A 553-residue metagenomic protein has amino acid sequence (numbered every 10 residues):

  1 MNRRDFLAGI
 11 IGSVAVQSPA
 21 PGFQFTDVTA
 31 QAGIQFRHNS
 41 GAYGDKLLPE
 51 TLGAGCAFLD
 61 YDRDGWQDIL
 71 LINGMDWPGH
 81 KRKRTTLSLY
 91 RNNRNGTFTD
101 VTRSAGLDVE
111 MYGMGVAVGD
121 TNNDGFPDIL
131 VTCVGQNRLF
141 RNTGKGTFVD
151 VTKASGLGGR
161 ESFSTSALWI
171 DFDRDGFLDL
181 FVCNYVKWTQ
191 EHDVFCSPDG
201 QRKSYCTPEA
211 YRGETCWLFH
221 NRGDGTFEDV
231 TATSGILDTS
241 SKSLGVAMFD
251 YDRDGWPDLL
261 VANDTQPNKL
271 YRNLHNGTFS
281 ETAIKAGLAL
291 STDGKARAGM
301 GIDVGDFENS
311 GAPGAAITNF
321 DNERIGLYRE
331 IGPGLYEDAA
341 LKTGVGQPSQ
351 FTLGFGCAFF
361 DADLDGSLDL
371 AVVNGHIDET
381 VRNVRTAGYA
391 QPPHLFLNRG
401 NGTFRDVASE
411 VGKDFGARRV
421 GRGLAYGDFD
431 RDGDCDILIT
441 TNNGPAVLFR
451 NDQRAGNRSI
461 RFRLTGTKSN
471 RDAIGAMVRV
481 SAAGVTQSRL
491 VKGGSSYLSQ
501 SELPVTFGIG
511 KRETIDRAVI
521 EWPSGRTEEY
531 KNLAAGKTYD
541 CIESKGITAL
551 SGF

Functional and structural regions predicted by a protein language model:
M1-V14: N-terminal secretory signal peptides and thylakoid transit peptides that target proteins across membranes
I34-G55, A105-A117, L157-L168, R212 (+6 more regions): Repeat-based blade/solenoid architectures
A42, V345-Q347, D378-E379, R385-F553: Gly/Ser/Thr/Pro-enriched helix-cap/hinge segments flanking short amphipathic alpha-helices
G53-R63, Y112-F126, R141, S164-R174 (+7 more regions): Beta-propeller blade termini
D68-N73, D128-C133, L180-N184, L259-N263 (+4 more regions): Hydrophobic beta-strand segments that make up the repeating blades of beta-propeller and related beta-repeat
N73-R84, V186-Y211, V373-G388: Short, conserved, GDST-rich strand-edge loop motifs in beta-rich repeat architectures
S88-R91, W217-N221, Q391-N398: Beta-propeller blade signature
S104-G106, Y112-A117, V134-Q136, R141-W169 (+2 more regions): Asp-box/WD-like beta-propeller blade repeats and closely related beta-sheet repeat scaffolds
